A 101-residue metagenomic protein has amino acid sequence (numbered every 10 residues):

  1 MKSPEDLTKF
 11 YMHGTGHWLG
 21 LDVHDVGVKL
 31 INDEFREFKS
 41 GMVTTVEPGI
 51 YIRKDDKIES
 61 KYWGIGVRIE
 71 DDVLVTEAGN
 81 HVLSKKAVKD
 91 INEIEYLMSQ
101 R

Functional and structural regions predicted by a protein language model:
M1, E5-M12: Internal maturation/activation junctions in enzymes
T8, T15-R101: Charged, cofactor-coupling segments
